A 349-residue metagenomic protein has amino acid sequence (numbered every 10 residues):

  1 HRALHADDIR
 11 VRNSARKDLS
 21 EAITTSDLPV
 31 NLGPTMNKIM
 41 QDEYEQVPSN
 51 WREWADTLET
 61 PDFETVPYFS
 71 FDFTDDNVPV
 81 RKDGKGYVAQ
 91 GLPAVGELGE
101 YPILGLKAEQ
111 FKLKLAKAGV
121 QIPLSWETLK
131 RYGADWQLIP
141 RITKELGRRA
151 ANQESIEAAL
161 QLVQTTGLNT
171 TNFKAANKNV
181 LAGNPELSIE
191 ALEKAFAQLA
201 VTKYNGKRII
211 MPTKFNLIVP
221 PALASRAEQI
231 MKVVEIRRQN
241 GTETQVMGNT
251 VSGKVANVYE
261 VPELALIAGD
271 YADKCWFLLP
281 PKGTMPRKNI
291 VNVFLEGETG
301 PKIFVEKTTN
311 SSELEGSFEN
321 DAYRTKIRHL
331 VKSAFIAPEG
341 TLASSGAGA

Functional and structural regions predicted by a protein language model:
H1-I39, T341-A349: Intrinsically disordered, low-complexity terminal tails
G33-A118: Assembly/oligomerization interface modules of large self-assembling protein complexes
F111-Y132: Extended, low-charge hydrophobic alpha-helical regions
P123, Y132-G133, E154, R226-Q229 (+1 more regions): Short helix/loop capping segments that flank catalytic or ligand/cofactor-binding pockets
W126-K203: Alpha-helical scaffold segments that mediate packing/assembly in large oligomeric complexes
E157, Q161, T202-K207, P212 (+3 more regions): Internal, well-folded beta-alpha domain core
K174-Q198, A222-A349: Sequence/fold signature of self-assembling virion shell proteins
